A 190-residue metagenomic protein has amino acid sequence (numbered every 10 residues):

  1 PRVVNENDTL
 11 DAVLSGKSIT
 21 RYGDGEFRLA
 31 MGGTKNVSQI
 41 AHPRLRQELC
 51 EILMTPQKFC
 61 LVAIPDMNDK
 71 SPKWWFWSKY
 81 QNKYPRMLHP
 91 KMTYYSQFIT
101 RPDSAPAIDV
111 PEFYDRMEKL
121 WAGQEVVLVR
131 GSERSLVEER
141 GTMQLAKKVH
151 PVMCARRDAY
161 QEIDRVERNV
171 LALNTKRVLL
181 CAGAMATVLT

Functional and structural regions predicted by a protein language model:
P1-T142: Electropositive, gly/pro-rich neighborhoods at or near active sites that engage anionic ligands
G141-V149: Short helix-loop-beta junction
K148-T190: Accessory, usually C-terminal, subdomains that scaffold auxiliary metal cofactors
